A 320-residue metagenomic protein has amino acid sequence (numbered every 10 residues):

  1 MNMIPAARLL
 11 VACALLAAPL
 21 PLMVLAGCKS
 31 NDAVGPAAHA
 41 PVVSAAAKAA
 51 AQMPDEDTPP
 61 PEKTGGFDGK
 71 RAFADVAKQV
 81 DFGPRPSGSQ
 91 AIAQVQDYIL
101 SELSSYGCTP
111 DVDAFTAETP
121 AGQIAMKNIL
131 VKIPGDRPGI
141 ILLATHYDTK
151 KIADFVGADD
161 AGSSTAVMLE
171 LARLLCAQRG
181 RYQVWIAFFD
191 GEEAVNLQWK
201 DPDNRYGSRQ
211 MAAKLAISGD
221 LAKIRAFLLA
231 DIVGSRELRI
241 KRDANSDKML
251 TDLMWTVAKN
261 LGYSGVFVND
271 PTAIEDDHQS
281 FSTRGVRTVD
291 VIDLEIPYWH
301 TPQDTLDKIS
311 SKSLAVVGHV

Functional and structural regions predicted by a protein language model:
N2-L15: Bacterial N-terminal signal peptides that target proteins for export
V24-G27: C-terminal motif of bacterial Sec signal peptides marking the signal peptidase cleavage site
K29-N31: Bacterial signal peptide processing site
A49-A93, Y106, D148-T149, P297-T305: N-terminal capping segment at the start of a domain
K63-G66, V112, T116, A226 (+1 more regions): Active-site-adjacent substrate-binding region of metalloamidase/peptidase-like peptide-processing proteins
G65-A72, R85-Q96, I140, G157-T165 (+6 more regions): Solvent-exposed, acidic/flexible segments
K78-D136: A non-catalytic alpha/beta surface segment that caps or lines the substrate-entry region of metallo-dependent hydrolase
K151-L253, G262, D270-A273, H278: Acidic/histidine-rich catalytic neighborhood of metal-dependent amide-processing enzymes
